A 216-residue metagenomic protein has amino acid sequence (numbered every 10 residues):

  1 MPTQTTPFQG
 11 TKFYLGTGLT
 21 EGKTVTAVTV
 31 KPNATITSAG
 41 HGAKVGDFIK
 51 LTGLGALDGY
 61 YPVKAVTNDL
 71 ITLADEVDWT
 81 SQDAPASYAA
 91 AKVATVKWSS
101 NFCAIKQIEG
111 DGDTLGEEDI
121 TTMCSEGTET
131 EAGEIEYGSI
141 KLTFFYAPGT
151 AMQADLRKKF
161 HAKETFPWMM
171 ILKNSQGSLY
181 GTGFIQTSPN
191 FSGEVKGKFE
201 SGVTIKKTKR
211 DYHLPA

Functional and structural regions predicted by a protein language model:
P2-G10, T17-P32, S38-H41, L54-E126: Small/polar beta-strand repeat architecture
L15-T17, L51-G55, M170-Q176: Short acidic, glycine-rich loop/turn motifs
S38-L54, H161-P167: Short coil-to-beta transition motif at edge beta-strands of beta-rich domains
F48, Y60-P62, L70, S178-F184 (+1 more regions): Well-ordered beta-strand positions in beta-sheet-rich domains
S125-E129, S188-P189: Short structured motifs
E129-T150, G197-Y212: Oligomerization/assembly interface segments of phage tail-like spikes and tubes
M152-T182: Short, acidic/charged, Gly/Pro-enriched secondary-structure junctions
M170-P215: Short beta-strand and beta-hairpin "edge-sheet" elements
